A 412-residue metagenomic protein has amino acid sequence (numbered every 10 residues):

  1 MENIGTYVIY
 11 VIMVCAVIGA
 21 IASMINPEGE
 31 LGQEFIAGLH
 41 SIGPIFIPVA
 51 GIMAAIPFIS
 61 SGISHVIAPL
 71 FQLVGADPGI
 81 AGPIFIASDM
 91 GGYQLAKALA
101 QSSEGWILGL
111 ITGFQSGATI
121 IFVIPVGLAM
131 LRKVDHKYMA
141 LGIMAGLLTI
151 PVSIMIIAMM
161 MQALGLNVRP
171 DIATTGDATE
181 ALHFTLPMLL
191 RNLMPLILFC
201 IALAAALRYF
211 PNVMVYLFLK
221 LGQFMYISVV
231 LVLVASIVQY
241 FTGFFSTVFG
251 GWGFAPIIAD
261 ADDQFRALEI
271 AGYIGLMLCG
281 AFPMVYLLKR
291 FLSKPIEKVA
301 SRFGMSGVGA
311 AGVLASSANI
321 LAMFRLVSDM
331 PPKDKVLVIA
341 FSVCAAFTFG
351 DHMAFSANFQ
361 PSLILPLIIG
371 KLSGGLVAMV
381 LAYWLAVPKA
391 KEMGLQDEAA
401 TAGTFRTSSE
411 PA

Functional and structural regions predicted by a protein language model:
M1-G51, L108-T112, I121-G280, P361-A412: Signature of multi-pass transmembrane helix bundles
Q33, A37-I80, I84-F85, M90 (+5 more regions): Helix-loop-helix hairpins and the membrane-proximal interhelical loops of multi-pass alpha-helical transport proteins
M53-S61, P83-A96, L128-M130, V168-D177 (+5 more regions): Hydrophobic alpha-helical transmembrane segments
F71, K97-S103, A173-A181: Membrane-interface interhelical loops and short amphipathic "cap" helices that link adjacent transmembrane segments
V74-V152, S306-Q360: Alpha-helical membrane segments and immediately flanking helix-loop junctions that form or couple to the substrate/ion
K289-V299, L385-G394: Juxtamembrane/interface segments at transmembrane-helix termini
S293-V313: A beta-strand-loop signature enriched in Asp, Gly, Thr, and Trp that corresponds to the sialidase/neuraminidase Asp-box
S301-G304, A318, V377: Hydrophobic alpha-helix feature that most strongly marks membrane-spanning transmembrane helices and their immediate
